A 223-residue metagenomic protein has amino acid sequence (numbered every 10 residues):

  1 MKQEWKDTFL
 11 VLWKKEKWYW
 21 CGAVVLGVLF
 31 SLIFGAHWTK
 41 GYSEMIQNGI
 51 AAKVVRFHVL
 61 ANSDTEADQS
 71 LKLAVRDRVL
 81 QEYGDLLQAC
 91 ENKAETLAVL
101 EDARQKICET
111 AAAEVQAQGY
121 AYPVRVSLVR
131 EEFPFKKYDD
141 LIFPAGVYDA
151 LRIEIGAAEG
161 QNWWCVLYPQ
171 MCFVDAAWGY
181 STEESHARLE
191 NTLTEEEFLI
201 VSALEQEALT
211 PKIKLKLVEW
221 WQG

Functional and structural regions predicted by a protein language model:
M1-K15: N-terminal Lys/Arg-rich, disordered targeting/topogenic segments
Y19-A36: Hydrophobic membrane-insertion alpha-helices, especially the h-region of bacterial N-terminal signal peptides
G35-G49: Aromatic-capped interface at the extracytoplasmic side of an N-terminal signal-anchor transmembrane helix
A52-V54, S70, G119-P123, G146-A150 (+3 more regions): Extracytoplasmic
K53-R104: Early exported N-terminus immediately downstream of N-terminal targeting peptides
V54-L60, P123-S127, A150-E154, W164-V166 (+1 more regions): Soluble periplasmic/extracytoplasmic beta-strand elements of cell-envelope proteins
K93-P134: Amphipathic, coiled-coil-like alpha-helical scaffolding segments used for oligomerization/assembly
L141-L209: Soluble extracytoplasmic domains of inner/organellar membrane proteins
